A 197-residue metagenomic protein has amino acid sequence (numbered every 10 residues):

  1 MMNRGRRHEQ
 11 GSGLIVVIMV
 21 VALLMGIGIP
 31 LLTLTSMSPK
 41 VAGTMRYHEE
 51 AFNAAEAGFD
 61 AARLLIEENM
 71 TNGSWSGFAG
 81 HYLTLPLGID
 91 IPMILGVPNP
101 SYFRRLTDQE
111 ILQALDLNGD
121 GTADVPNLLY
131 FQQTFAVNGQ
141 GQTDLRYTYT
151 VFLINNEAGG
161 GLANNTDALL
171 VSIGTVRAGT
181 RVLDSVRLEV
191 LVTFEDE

Functional and structural regions predicted by a protein language model:
M1-R7: N-terminal secretory signal peptides that target proteins for export/translocation
N3, S12-I15, I29, V41-A42 (+2 more regions): Conserved functional hotspots that engage anionic ligands or polymers and/or phospholipid headgroups
R7-L32: N-terminal single-pass transmembrane signal-anchor helix
L34-A42: N-terminal membrane-insertion alpha helix
